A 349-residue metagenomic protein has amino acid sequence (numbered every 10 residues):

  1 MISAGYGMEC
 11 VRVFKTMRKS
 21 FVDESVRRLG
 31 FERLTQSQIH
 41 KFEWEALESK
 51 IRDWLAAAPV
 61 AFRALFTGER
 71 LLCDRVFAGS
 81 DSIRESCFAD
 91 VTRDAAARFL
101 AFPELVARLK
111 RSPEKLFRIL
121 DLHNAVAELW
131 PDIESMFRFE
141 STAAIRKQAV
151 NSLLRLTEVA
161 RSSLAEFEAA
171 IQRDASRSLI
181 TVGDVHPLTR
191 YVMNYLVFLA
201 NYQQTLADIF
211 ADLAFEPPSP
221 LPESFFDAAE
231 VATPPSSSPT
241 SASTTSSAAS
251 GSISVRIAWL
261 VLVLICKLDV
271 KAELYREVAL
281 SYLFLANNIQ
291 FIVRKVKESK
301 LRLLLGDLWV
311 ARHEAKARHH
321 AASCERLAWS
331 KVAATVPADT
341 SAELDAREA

Functional and structural regions predicted by a protein language model:
M1-R33, A46, E114, P187 (+3 more regions): Extended amphipathic alpha-helical scaffold segments
I39-G306: Extended alpha-helical solenoid scaffold regions that build the rod-like backbones of large eukaryotic assemblies
